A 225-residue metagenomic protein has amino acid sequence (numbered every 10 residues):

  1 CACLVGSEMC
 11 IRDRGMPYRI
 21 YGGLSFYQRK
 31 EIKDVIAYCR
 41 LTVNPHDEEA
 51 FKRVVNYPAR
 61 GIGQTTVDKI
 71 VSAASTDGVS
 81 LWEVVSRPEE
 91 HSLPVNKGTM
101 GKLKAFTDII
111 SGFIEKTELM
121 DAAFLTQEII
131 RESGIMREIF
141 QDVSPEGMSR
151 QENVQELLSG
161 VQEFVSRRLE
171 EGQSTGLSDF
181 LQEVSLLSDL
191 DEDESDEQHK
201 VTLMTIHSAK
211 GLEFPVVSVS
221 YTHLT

Functional and structural regions predicted by a protein language model:
C1-G6, I11, H223-T225: Single conserved hydrophobic/aromatic residue that forms the stacking wall/gate of nucleotide- or nucleobase-binding
S7-K52, D142-E152, T175-G176, E183 (+2 more regions): Conserved motor-region signature of P-loop NTPase helicases/translocases
D13-M16, P88-S208: Accessory C-terminal helicase-associated subdomains
A59: Conserved phosphate-handling catalytic cores of large alpha/beta enzymes
K69-S72: C-terminal helical "lid" of AAA+/P-loop NTPase domains
S75, E90, G101, V219-S220: Conserved helicase motor core of SF1/SF2 NTP-dependent helicases
T202-Y221: A short beta-strand element within the Helicase C-terminal
